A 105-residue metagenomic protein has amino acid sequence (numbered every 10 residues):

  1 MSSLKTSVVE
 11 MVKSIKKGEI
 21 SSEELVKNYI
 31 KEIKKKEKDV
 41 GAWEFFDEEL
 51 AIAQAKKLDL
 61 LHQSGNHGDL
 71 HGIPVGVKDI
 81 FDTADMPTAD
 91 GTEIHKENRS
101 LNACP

Functional and structural regions predicted by a protein language model:
S2-P105: Gly/Ser-rich catalytic/binding loops embedded in alpha/beta enzyme cores
